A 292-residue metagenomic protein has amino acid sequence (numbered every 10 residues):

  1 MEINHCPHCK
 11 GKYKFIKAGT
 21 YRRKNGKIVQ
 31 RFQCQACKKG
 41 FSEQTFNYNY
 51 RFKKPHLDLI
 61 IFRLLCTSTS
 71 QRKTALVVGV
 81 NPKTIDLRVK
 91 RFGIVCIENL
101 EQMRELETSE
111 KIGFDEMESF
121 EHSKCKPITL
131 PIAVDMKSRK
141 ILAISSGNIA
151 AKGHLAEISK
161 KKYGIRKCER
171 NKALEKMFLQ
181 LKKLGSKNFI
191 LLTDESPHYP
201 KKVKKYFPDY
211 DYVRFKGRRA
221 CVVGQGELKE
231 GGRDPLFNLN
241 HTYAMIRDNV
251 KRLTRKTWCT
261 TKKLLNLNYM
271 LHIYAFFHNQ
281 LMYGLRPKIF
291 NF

Functional and structural regions predicted by a protein language model:
M1-F292: Residue-level recognition of single "structural anchor" positions that define or cap local secondary structure
